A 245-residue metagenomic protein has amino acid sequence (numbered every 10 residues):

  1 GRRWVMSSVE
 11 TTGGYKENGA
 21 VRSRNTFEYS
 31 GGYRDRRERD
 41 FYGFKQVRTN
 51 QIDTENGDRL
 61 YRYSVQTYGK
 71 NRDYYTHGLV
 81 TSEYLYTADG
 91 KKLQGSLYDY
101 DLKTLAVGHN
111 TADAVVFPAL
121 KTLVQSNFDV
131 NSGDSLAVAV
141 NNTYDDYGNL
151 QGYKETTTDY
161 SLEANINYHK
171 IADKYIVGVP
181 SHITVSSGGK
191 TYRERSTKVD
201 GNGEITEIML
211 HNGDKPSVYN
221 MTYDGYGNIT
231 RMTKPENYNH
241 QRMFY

Functional and structural regions predicted by a protein language model:
G1-Y245: Non-catalytic interaction/targeting regions
